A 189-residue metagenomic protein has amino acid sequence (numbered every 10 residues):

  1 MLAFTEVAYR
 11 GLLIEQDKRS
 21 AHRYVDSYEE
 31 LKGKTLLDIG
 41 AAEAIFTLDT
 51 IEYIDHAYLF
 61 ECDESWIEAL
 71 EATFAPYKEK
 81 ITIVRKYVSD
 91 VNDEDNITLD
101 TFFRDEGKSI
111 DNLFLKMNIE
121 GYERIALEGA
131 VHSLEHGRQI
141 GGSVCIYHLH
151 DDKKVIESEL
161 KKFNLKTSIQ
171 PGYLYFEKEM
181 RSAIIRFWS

Functional and structural regions predicted by a protein language model:
M1-F60, R104-K108, K153-K154, S158 (+1 more regions): S-adenosyl-L-methionine
G40, K116-E120: Conserved S-adenosyl-L-methionine
D49-Y53, A69-T73, A126-S133, V155-E159: A short acidic, amphipathic alpha-helical/loop segment
F60-E68, E123, H148-D151: Canonical radical SAM enzyme core domain
D63-S109: S-adenosyl-L-methionine
A75-K80, G107-K108, L134-Q139, K162-K166: Short helix-capping segments at alpha-helix termini
D95-N96, F102, A126-E135: Intrinsically disordered, low-complexity segments enriched in Gly and acidic/Ser/Thr residues that form flexible
L115, R138-Y147: Conserved beta-strand signature within the Rossmann-like core of class I S-adenosyl-L-methionine
